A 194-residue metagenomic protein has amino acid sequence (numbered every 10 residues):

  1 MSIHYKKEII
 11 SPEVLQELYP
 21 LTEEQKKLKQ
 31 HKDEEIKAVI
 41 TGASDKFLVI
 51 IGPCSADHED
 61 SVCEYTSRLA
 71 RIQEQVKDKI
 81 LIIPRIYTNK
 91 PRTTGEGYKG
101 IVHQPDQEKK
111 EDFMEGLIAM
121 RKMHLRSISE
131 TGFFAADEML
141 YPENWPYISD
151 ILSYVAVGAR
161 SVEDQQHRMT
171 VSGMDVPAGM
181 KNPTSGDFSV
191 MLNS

Functional and structural regions predicted by a protein language model:
M1-A43: N- or domain-start disorder-to-order transition segments that initiate the globular core
H31-E34, A38, E64, R71 (+3 more regions): Charged/polar, solvent-exposed surface patches and flexible loops
I40-A43, Q73-K77, L125-E130: Acidic (Asp/Glu)-rich catalytic clusters
G52: Conserved, mostly hydrophobic/aromatic
A56-V76, K110-K122: Glycine-rich anion/phosphate-binding loops
K79-S194: Active-site-facing alpha/beta catalytic cores
